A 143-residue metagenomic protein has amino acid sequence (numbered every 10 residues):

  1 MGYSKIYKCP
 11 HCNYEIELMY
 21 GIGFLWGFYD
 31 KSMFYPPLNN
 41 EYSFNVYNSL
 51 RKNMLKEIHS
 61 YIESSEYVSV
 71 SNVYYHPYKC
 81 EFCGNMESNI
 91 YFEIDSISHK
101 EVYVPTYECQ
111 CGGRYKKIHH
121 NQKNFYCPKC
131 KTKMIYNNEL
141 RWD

Functional and structural regions predicted by a protein language model:
M1-I97: Long, charged N-terminal interaction/targeting segments
S4-I6, V73-P77, Y103-E108, G112 (+1 more regions): Residues immediately within or flanking Cys/His clusters that coordinate Zn2+ in small zinc-binding modules
C9-C12, C80-C83, E108-G112, C127-C130: Short cysteine-rich clusters marking metal-coordination/redox-active sites
E17, N85-N89, R114-H119, M134-Y136: Short functional micro-motifs and their immediate structural scaffolds
F24-M33, D95-Y107, K123-M134, W142-D143: Short cysteine/histidine-rich metal-coordination sites, predominantly Zn2+-binding motifs
N48-L50, H119-N124: Noncatalytic linker/hinge segments flanking ATPase motor cores
V73, S88, I94, V102 (+1 more regions): Extended interfacial segments that mediate partner engagement and assembly in macromolecular machines
E139: Short glycine-/acidic-enriched loop or helix-start segments at secondary-structure transitions that form or flank
